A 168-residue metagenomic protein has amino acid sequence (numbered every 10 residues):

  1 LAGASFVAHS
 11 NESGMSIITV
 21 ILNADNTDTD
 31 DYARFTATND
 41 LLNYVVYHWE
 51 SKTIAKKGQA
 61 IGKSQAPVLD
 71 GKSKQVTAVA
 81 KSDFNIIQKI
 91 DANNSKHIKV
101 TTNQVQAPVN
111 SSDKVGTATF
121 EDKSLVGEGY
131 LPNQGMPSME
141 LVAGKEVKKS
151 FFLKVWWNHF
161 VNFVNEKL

Functional and structural regions predicted by a protein language model:
L1-L168: Domain-terminus/edge residues, biased toward the C-terminal soluble/receptor-binding domains of extracytoplasmic
